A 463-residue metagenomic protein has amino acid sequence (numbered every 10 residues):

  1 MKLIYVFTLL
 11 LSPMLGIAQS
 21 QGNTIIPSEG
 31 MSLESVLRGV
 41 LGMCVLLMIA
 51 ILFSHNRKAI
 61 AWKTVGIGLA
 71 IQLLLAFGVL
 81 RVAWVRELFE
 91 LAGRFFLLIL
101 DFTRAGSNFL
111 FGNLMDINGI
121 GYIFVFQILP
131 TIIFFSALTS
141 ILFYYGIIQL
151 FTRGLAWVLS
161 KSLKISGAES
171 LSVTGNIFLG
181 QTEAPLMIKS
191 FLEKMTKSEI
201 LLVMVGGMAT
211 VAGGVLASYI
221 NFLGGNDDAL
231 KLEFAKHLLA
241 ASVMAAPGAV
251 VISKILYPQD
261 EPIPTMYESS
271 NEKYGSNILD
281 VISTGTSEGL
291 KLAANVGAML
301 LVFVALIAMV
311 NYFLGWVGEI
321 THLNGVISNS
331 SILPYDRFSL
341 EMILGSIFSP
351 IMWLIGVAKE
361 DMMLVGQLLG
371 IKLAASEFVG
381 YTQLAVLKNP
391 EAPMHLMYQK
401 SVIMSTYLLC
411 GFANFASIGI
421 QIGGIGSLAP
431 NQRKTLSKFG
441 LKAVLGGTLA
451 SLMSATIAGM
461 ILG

Functional and structural regions predicted by a protein language model:
M1-S20: N-terminal secretory/membrane targeting signals
L9-P13, G42-F53, G68-L80, I132-I141 (+6 more regions): Hydrophobic core segments of alpha-helical transmembrane domains in multi-pass membrane transport and ion-translocation
A18-N23, A61, F77-L110, I263-M266 (+2 more regions): Interfacial/capping segments of alpha-helical transmembrane domains
M31-M43, Q127, F338-S339, T406-N414: Structural signature of hydrophobic alpha-helical transmembrane segments
F102-I165: Hydrophobic alpha-helical hairpins/lids featuring a short glycine-rich hinge
S162-N221, I278, G366-I457: Alpha-helical membrane segments and immediately flanking helix-loop junctions that form or couple to the substrate/ion
V243-L292: Long, contiguous bundles of hydrophobic transmembrane helices that form the permeation core of multi-pass
G289-N389: Transmembrane helical segments that form the transport core of multi-pass membrane transport proteins
